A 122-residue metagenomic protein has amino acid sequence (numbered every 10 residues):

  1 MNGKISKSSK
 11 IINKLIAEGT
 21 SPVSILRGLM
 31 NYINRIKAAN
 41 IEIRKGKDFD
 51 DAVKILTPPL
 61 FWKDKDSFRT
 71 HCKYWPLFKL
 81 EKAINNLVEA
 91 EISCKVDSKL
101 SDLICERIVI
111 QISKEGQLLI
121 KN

Functional and structural regions predicted by a protein language model:
M1-K79, G116-Q117: Small-residue-rich helix-loop
P22, L80, S98-D102: Alpha-helix N-cap/helix-initiation sites
L26, M30-I33, I84, V88 (+1 more regions): Generic structural concept
I55, H71, N86, I108 (+1 more regions): Residues that form generic nucleotide/phosphate-binding pockets
N85, I92-E106: Charge-enriched, short contiguous segments at helix-coil
S101, E106-N122: Short, charged, intrinsically disordered terminal tails
